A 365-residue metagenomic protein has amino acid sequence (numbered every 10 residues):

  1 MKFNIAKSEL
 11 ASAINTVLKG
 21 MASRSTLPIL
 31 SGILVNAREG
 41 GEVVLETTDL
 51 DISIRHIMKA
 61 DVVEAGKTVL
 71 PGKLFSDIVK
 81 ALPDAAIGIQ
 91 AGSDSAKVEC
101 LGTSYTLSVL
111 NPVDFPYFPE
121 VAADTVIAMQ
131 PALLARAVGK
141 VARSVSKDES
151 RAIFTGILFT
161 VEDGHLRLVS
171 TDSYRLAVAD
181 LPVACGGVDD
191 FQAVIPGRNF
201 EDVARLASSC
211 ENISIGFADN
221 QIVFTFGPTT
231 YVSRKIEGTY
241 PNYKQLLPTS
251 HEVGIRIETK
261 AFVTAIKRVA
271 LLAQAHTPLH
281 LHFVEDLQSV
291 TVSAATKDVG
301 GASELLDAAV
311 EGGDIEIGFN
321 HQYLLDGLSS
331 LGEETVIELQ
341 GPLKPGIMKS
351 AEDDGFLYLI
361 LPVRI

Functional and structural regions predicted by a protein language model:
M1-I365: Structural preference for solvent-exposed beta-strand-turn elements and adjacent flexible terminal/loop segments within
